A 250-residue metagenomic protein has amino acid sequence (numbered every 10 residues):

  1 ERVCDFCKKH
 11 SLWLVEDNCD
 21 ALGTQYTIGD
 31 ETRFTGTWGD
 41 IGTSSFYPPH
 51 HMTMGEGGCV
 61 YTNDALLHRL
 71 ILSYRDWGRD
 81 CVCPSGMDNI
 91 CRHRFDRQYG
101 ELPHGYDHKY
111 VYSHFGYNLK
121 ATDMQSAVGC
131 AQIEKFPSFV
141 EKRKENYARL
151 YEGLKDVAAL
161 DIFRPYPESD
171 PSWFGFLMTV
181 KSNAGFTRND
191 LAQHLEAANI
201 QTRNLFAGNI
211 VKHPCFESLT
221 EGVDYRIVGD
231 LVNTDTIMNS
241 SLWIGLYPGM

Functional and structural regions predicted by a protein language model:
E1-K9, Q25, G29, A65-M250: PLP-dependent aminotransferase class I/II
E1-V3, H10-S45, H51: Conserved PLP phosphate-binding loop immediately N-terminal to the Schiff-base lysine helix in PLP-dependent enzymes
R33, N63-D64: Acidic, low-complexity intrinsically disordered segments
W38-G39, E56, F176, L195: Acidic, glycine-centered active-site loop in nucleotide-sugar glycosyltransferases
H51-V60: Glycine-rich phosphate-binding loop of ATP-grasp-fold ATP-dependent ligases
